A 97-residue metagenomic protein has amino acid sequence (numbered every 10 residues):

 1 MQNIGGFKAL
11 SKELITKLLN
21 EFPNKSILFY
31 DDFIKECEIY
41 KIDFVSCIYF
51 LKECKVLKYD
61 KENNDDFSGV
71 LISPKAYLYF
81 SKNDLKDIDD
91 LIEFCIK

Functional and structural regions predicted by a protein language model:
M1-E21: Short alpha-helical segments that sit at the start of domains
S11, S26-L28, I48, D90 (+1 more regions): A composition-biased, non-transmembrane "mature-region" signal
P23-E36: Short acidic, hydrophobic short linear motifs in intrinsically disordered regions
E38-C54: Short amphipathic alpha-helical interaction segments
K52-N64: A short, conserved structural fragment
N64-I72: Minor-groove-contacting beta-hairpin "wing" of winged helix-turn-helix DNA-binding domains
L71-K97: Short, amphipathic alpha-helical interaction segments positioned at domain boundaries
